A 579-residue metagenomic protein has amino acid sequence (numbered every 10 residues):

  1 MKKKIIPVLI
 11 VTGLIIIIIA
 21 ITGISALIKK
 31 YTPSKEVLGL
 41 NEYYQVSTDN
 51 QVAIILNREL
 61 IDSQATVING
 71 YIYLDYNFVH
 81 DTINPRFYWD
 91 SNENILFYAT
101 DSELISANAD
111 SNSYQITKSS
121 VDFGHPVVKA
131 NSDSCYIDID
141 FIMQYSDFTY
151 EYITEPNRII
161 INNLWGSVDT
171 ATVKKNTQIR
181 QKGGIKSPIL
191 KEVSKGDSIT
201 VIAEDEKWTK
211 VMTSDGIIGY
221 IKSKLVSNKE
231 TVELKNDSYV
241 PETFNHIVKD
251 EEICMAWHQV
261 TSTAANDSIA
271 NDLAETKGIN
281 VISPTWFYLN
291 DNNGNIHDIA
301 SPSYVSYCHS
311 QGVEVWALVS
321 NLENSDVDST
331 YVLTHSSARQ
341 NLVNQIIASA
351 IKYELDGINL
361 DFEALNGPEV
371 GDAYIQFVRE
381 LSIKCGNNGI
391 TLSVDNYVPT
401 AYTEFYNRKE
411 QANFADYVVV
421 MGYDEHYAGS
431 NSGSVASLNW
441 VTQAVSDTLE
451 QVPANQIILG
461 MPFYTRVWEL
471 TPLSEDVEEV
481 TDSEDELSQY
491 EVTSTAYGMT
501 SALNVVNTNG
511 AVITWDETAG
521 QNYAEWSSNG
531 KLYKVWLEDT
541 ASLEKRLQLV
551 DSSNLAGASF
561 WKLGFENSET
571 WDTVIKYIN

Functional and structural regions predicted by a protein language model:
K2-D205, S227, L234-V248: Primary recognition of N-terminal secretory signal peptides and signal-anchoring hydrophobic helices
Y98, G196, W208-T213, I221-K222: SH3/SH3-like beta-barrel fold
E233-Q345: Glycan-recognition patch characteristic of GH18 chitinases/ENGases and related GlcNAc/peptidoglycan-binding proteins
N236-D237, T465-R546, I578: Glycan-binding loop/region signatures in secreted carbohydrate-active enzymes
V260-T276, H335-I351, T400-R408, E538-D551: Short, acidic/polar
I282, L360, L381, V418 (+3 more regions): Conserved, mostly hydrophobic/aromatic
N292-I296, N344, G367, G371-N504: Substrate-binding surface in catalytic domains of secreted glycosidases
S542-N579: Acidic/aromatic/glycine-rich contiguous surface patches that form carbohydrate-binding/processing clefts and analogous
